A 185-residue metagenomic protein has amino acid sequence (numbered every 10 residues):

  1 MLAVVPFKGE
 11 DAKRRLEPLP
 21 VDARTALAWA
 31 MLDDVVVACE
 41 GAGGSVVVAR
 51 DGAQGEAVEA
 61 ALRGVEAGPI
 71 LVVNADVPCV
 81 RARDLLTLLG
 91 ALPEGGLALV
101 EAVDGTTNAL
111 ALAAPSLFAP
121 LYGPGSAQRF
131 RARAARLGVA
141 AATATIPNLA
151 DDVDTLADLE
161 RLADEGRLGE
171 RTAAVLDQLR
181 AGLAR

Functional and structural regions predicted by a protein language model:
M1-L16: N-terminal nucleotide-binding beta1-loop-alpha1 segment
L2-V5, L32, V46: Hydrophobic targeting segments
E17-R24: Short glycine-enriched, charge-decorated loop/helix-capping segments at active-site entrances that position
A28-G44: A short, N-terminal amphipathic alpha-helix
V48-L71, C79: Short phosphate-binding loop-to-helix
P78-G105: Conserved donor-nucleotide/metal-binding helix-loop-beta segment in metal-dependent transferases, i.e., the alpha-helix
L110-L137: Short, glycine-/small-residue-rich phosphate/pyrophosphate-handling segment
A135-R185: Conserved alpha/beta core of the MobA/IspD/sugar-nucleotide pyrophosphorylase nucleotidyltransferase superfamily
